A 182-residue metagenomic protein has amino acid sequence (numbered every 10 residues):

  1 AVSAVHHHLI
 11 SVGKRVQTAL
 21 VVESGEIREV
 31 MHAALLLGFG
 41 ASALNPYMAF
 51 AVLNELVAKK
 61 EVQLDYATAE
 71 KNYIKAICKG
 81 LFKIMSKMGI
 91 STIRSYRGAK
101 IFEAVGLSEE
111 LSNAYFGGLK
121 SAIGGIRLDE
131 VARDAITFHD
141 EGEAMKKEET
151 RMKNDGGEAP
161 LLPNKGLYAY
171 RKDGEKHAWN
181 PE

Functional and structural regions predicted by a protein language model:
A1-S3: Active-site-adjacent beta->alpha loops and helix N-cap segments on the catalytic face of soluble alpha/beta enzymes
H6-A19, L37-Y47, Q63-L64, T68 (+1 more regions): Secondary-structure transition/capping motifs at alpha-helix termini and the adjoining loop/turn into the next element
Q17-V30: Glycine-rich beta-to-alpha transition loops that act as phosphate-gripper elements at the mouths of alpha/beta enzyme
G25, A41, M48-L53: Short, ordered loop/turn segments at secondary-structure junctions
I27-F39: Catalytic cores of alpha/beta
A33, N45, A58-E182: Flexible, glycine-rich loop/tail regions that form catalytic "lids" or insertion modules at the edges of active sites
